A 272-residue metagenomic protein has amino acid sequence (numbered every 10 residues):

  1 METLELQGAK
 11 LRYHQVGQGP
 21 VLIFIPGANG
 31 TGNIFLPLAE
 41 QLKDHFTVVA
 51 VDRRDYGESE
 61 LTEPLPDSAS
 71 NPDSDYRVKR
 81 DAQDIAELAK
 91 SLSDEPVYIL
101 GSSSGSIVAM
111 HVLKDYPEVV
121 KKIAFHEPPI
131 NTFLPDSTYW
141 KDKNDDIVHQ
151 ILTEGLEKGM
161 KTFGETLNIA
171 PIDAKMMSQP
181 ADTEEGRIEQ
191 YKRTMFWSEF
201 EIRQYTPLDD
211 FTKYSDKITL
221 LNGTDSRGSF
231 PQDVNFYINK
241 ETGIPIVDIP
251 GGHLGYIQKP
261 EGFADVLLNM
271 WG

Functional and structural regions predicted by a protein language model:
E5-D67: Conserved HGGG/HGGXW glycine-rich cap/lid loop of the alpha/beta-hydrolase fold
F24-G27, S103, G223: Glycine-rich His-Gly loop
A50-Y98: Active-site loop/oxyanion-hole signature of alpha/beta-hydrolase fold enzymes
D52-Y56, P129, P250-G252: Short beta-to-alpha linker loops that shape the active-site pocket of alpha/beta-hydrolase fold enzymes
E95-L134: Conserved hydrolase catalytic core segment
P128, F133-D182, S198-E199: Helix-rich cap/lid subdomain of alpha/beta-hydrolase
G186-T242, V247-P250: Conserved serine/cysteine hydrolase catalytic core
T242-G272: Catalytic active-site module of serine/aspartate enzymes centered on a nucleophile-bearing elbow/loop
